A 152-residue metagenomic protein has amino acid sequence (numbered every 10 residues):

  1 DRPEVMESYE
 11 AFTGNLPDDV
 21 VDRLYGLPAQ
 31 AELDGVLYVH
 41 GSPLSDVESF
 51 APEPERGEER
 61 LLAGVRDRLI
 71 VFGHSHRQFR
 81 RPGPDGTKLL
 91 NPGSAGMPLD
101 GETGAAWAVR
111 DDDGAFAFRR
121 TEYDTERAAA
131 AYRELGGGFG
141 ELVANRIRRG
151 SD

Functional and structural regions predicted by a protein language model:
D1-D34, S45, S49-L69, K88: Active-site neighborhood of divalent metal-dependent phosphoester bond hydrolases
Y25-L27, S75, S94-G96: Glycine-rich, charged/polar anion/phosphate-binding loops that engage phosphate groups from diverse ligands
L27-Q30, R77-Q78, A105-W107: Short, acidic/polar N-cap/turn motifs at the starts of alpha helices
D34-V36, G114: Well-ordered beta-strand scaffold positions
V39, L69-H74, L89-G93: Active-site neighborhood of phospho(di)ester-bond hydrolases with catalytic His/Asp-centered motifs
G41-S42, T121: Generic beta-structure capping elements
L44-D46, I70-G83, M97-E102: Active-site environment of divalent metal-dependent phosphoester hydrolases
P82-D152: Acidic, His/Gly-rich catalytic cores of divalent-metal-dependent hydrolytic chemistry
